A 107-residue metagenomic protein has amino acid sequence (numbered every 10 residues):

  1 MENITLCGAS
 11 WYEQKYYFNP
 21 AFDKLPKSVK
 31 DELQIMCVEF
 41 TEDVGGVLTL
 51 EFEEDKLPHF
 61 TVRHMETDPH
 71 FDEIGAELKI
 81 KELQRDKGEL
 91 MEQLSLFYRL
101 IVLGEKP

Functional and structural regions predicted by a protein language model:
M1-D43: Negatively charged, low-complexity tracts enriched in Asp/Glu with abundant Ser/Thr
M1-I4, L103-P107: Short acidic DE-rich linear segments
W11, L48-T49, P107: Polar low-complexity intrinsically disordered regions enriched in Ser/Thr and small residues
K15, K24-K30, K56, K79-K81 (+2 more regions): Context-gated lysine
K24, Q34-M36, D55-K56, I74 (+2 more regions): Aromatic-enriched hydrophobic runs in primary sequence
T41-R99: Amphipathic protein-protein interaction modules
